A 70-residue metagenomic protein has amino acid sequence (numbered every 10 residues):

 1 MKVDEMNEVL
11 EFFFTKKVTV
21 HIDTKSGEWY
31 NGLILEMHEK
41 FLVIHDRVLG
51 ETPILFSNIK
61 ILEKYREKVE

Functional and structural regions predicted by a protein language model:
M1-W29, E39, H45-E70: Short glycine-rich, low-complexity segments
Y30-I34: Structural detector for short beta-strands of small beta-barrel domains
